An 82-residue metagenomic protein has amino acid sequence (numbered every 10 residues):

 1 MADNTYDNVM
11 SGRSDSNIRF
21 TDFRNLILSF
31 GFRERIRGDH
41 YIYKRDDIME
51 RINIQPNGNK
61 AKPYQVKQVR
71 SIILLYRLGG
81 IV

Functional and structural regions predicted by a protein language model:
A2-R37, D46-V82: Basic nucleic-acid-binding interfaces
Y41-Y43: Positively charged interface segments
